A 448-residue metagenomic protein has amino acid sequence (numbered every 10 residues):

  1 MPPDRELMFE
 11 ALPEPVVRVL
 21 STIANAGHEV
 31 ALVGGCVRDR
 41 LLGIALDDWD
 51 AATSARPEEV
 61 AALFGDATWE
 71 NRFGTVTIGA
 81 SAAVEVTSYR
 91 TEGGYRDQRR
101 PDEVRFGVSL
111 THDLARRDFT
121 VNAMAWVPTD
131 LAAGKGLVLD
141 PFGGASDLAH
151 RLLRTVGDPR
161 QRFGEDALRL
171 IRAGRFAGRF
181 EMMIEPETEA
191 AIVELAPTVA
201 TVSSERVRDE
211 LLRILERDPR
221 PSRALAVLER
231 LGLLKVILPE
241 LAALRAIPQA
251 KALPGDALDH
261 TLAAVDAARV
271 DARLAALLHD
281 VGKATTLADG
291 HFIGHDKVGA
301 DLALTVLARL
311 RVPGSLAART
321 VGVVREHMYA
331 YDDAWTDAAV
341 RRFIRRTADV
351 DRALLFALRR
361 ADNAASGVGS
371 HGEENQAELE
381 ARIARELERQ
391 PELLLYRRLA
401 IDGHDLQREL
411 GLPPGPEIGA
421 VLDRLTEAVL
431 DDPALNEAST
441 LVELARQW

Functional and structural regions predicted by a protein language model:
M1-W448: Catalytic cores of the polymerase beta-like nucleotidyltransferase superfamily and closely associated nucleotide
